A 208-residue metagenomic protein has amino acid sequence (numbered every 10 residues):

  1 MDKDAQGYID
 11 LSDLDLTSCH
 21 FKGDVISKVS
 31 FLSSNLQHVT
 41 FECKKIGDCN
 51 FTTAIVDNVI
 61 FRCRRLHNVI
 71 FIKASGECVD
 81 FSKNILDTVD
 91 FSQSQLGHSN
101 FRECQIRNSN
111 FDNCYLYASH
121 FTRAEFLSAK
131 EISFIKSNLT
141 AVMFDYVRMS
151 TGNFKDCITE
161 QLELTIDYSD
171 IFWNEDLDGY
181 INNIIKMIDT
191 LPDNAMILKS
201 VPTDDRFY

Functional and structural regions predicted by a protein language model:
M1-F207: Tandem repeat scaffolds
